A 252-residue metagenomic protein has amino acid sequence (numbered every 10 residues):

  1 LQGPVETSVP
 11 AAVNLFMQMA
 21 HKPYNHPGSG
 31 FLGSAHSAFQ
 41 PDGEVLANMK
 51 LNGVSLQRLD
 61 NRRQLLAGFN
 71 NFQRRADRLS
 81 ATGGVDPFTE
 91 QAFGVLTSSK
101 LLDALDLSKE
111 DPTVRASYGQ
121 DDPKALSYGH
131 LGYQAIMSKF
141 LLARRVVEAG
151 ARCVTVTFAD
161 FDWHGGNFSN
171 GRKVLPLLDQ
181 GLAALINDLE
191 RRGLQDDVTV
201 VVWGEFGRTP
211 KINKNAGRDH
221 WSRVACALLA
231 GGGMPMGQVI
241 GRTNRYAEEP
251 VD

Functional and structural regions predicted by a protein language model:
L1-D252: Ligand-binding pockets and gating/stacking loops
